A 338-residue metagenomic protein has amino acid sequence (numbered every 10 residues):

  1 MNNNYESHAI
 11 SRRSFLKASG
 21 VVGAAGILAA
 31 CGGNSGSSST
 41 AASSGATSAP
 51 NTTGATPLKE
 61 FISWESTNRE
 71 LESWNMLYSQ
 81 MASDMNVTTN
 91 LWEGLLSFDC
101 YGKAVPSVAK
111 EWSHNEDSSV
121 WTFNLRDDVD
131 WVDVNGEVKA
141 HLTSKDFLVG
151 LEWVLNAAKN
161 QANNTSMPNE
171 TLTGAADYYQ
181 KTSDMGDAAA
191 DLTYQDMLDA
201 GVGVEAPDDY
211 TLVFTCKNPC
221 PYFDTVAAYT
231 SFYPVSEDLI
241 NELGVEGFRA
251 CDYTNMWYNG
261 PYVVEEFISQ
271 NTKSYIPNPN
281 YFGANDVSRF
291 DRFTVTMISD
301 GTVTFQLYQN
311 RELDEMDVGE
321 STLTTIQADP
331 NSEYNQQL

Functional and structural regions predicted by a protein language model:
M1-I10, S14, A18-A30: N-terminal secretory signal peptides
G32-A42: Bacterial lipoprotein signal-peptidase II cleavage site
P57-N68, V120-F123, F147-G150, L212 (+3 more regions): Short, well-ordered beta-strand elements
W64-E116, W257-Y258: N-terminal lobe/hinge region of extracytoplasmic solute-binding protein
K110-E170, G174, V213, T304-Q309: Aromatic- and charge-enriched surface segment that lines or borders ligand/interaction sites
D184-G201, E205-T211, T215-S288, R292: Gly/Pro-rich hinge or "lid" segments in bacterial periplasmic/extracellular proteins
Y229, G247-Y253, N280-D329: Ligand-site clamp/hinge motif
I326-L338: Ligand-binding "clamshell"
